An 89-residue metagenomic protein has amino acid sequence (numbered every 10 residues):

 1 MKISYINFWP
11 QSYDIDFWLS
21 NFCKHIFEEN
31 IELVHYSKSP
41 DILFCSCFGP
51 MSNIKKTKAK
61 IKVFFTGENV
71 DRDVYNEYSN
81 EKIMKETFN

Functional and structural regions predicted by a protein language model:
M1-K58, D73: N-terminal pre-catalytic "stem/leader" segment of glycosyltransferase-like enzymes
C45-S46, V63-E68: Short beta-strand elements of ligand-binding domains
G49, E68-N69, F88: Short, flexible active-site-adjacent loop segments at beta-strand->alpha-helix junctions, enriched in small/polar
F64, E77-N89: Active-site-proximal region of nucleotide-activated glycan assembly enzymes, centered on histidine/acidic-rich loops
V70-N76: Short, surface-exposed, polar/charged, turn-prone segments marking secondary-structure boundaries
